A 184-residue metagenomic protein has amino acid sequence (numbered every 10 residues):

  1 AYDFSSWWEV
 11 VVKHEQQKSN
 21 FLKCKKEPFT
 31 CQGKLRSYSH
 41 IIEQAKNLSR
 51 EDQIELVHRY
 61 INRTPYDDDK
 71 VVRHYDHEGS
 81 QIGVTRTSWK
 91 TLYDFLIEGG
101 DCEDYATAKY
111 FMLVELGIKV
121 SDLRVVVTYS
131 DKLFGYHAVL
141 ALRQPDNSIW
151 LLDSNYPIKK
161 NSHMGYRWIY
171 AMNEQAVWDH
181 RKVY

Functional and structural regions predicted by a protein language model:
A1-Y184: A structural boundary/capping signal
